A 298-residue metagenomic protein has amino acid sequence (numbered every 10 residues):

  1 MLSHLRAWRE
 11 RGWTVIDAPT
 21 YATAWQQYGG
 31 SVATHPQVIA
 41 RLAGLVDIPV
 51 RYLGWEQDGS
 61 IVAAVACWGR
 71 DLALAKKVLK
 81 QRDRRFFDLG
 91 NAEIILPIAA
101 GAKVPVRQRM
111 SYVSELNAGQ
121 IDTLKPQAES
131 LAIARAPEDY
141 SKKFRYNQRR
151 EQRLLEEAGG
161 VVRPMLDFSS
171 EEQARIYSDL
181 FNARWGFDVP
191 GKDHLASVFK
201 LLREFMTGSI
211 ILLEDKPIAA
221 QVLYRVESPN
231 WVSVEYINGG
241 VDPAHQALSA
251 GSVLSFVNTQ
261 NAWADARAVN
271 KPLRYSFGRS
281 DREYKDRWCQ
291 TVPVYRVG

Functional and structural regions predicted by a protein language model:
L2-A73, V113-K125, E138-Q246: A conserved beta-strand-loop-helix scaffold within acyl/acetyltransferase catalytic domains
K77-A100, N238-S252: Short, solvent-exposed cationic patches
V78-L79, R84, D179, H194 (+3 more regions): General N-terminal targeting signals
K80-D88, I176, V198, V257 (+1 more regions): Short, surface-exposed, charged/polar-biased interaction segments
F86-A128: Non-catalytic accessory segments adjacent to catalytic cores
D88-N91, F144-Q148, S255-Q260: Well-ordered, non-membrane alpha-helical segments in soluble/globular domains
L131-A134: Fungal eukaryote-biased detector of long internal structured cores
F205-G298: Aromatic (often tryptophan-rich) hydrophobic motifs at membrane interfaces
